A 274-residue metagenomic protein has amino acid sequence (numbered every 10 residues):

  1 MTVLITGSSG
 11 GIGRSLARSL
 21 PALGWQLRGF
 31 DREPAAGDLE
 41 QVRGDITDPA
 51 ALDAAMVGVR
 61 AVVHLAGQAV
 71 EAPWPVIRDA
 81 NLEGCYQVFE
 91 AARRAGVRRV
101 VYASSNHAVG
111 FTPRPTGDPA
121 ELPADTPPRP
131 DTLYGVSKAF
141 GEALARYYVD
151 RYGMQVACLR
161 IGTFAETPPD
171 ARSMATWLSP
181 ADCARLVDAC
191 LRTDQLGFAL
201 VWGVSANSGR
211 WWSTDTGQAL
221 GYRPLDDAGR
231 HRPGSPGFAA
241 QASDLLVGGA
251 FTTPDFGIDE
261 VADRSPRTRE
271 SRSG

Functional and structural regions predicted by a protein language model:
V3-L23: N-terminal Rossmann NAD(P)H-binding glycine-rich loop of SDR-like oxidoreductase domains
L23-A36: Conserved glycine-rich Rossmann-like NAD(P)H-binding loop of the short-chain dehydrogenase/reductase
A36, R43-A80: NAD(P)H-binding glycine-rich loop region in Rossmannoid oxidoreductase-like domains and their noncatalytic homologs
T47, V76-Q87, A95, T132 (+2 more regions): Glycine-rich NAD(P)-binding loop of the Rossmann-fold in SDR/ketoreductase-type enzymes
D79, P115-G153: Catalytic helix-loop patch of NAD(P)-dependent Rossmann-fold dehydrogenases
Q87-P128: Conserved Rossmann-fold NAD(P)-dependent oxidoreductase catalytic core, especially the SDR/UDP-sugar
I161-T167, W177-A199, A206: Alpha-helical substrate-binding/gating segment
L200, A206-R223, F238-E270: Conserved C-terminal active-site "lid" loop/helix of NAD(P)H-dependent oxidoreductases that clamps the redox cofactor
